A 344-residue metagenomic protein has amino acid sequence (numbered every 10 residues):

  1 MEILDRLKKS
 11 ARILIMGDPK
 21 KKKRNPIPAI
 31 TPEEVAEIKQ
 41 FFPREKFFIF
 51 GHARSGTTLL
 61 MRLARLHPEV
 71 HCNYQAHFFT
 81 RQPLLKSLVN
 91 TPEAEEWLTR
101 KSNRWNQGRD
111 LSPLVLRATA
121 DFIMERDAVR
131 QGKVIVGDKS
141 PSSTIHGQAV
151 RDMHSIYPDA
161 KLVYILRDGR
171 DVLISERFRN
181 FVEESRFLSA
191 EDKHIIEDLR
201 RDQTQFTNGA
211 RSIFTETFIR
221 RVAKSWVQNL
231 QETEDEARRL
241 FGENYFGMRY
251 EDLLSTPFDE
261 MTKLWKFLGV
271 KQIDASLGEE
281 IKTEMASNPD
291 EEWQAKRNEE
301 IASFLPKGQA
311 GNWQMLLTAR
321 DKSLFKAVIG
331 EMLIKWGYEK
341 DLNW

Functional and structural regions predicted by a protein language model:
M1-D121, R130, V182-E183, E191 (+2 more regions): PAPS-dependent sulfotransferase catalytic core
Q40, N103, Q205-T217, L305-Q309: Short glycine/proline-rich turn/loop motifs
F48-G51, E251-L253, W313-Q314: Short, well-ordered beta-strand elements within core beta-sheets of diverse protein domains
Q82, E280-N288: Post-kinase regulatory C-tail/linker adjacent to protein kinase catalytic domains
L85, R130-G132, S140-A275, P289-E299: PAPS-dependent sulfotransferase catalytic domain
G269-E280, D341-N343: Short, surface-exposed acidic
P306-W344: C-terminal accessory extensions appended to soluble enzyme cores
